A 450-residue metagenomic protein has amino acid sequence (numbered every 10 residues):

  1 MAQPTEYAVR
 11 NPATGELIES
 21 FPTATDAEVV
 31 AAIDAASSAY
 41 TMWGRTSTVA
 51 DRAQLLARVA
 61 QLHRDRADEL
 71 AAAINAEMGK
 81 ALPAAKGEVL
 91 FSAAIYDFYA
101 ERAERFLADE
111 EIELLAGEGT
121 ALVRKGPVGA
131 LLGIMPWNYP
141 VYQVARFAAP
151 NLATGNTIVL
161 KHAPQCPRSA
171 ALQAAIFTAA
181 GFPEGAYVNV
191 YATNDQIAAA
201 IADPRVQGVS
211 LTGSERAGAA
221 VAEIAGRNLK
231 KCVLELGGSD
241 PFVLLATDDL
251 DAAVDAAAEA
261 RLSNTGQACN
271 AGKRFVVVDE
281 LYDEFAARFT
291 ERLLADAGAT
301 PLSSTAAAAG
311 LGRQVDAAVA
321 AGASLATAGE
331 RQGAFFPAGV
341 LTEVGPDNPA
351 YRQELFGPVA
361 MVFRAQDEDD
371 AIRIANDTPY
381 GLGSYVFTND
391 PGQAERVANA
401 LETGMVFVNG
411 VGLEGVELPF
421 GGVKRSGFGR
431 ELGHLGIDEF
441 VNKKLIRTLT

Functional and structural regions predicted by a protein language model:
M1-G119, A295, A299: N-terminal Rossmann-like NAD(P)+-binding subdomain of aldehyde/semialdehyde dehydrogenases
P4-Y7, G272, L382: Short loop/turn microsegments at loop-to-beta-strand junctions
A8, P22, G44-R45, M78 (+4 more regions): A structural signal for short, well-ordered beta-strand elements
T14-S20, V206, V243, A295 (+1 more regions): Conserved C-terminal structural/oligomerization subdomain of aldehyde/semialdehyde dehydrogenase
G15, R52, I74, Y96 (+9 more regions): Residue-level signal for inorganic ion chemistry
S37-Y40, G44, A60-A67, A71 (+18 more regions): Structural signal for hydrophobic packing residues in well-ordered secondary-structure cores of soluble enzyme domains
E111-A252, A365: Rossmann-like NAD(P) dinucleotide-binding subdomain of oxidoreductase/dehydrogenase enzymes
R216-G345, V408: ALDH superfamily catalytic-core signature
